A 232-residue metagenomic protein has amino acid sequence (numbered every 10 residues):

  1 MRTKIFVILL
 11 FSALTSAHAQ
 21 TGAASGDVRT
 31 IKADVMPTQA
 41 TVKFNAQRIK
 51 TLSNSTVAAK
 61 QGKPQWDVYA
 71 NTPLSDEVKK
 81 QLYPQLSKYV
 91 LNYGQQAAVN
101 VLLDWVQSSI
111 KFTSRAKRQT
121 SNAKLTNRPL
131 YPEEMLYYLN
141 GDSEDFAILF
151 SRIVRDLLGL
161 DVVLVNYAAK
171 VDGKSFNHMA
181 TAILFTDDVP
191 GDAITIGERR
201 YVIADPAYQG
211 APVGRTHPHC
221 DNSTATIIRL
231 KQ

Functional and structural regions predicted by a protein language model:
K4-L14: Sec-dependent N-terminal signal peptides
A19-Q232: A structural boundary/capping signal
